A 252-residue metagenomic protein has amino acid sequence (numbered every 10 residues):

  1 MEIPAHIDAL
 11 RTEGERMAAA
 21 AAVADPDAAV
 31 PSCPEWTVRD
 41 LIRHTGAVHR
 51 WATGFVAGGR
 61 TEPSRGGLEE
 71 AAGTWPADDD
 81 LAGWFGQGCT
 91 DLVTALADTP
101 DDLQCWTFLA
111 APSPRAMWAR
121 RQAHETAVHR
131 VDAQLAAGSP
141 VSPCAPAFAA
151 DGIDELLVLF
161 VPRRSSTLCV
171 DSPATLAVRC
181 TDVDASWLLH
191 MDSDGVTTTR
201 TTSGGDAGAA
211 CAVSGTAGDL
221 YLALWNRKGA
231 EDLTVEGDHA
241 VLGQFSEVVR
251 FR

Functional and structural regions predicted by a protein language model:
P4-G73, D80-G83, Q87-G88, L92: Active-site-proximal cofactor/substrate-binding loop regions of enzyme domains
D25-R65, A110-S166, L220: Short, contiguous alpha-helical
P63-G67, Q104-L109, T197: Conserved catalytic-core motifs characterized by acidic clusters
G67-A77, A147-V161, A240-R252: Short, mixed-charge aromatic SLiMs
D80-V128: Hydrophobic alpha-helical segments and helix pairs
L156-M191: A glycine-rich beta-turn/hairpin centered on an aromatic-Pro dipeptide
C180-A217: Acidic/His-leaning functional-site neighborhoods
G205-R252: C-terminal interaction segments
